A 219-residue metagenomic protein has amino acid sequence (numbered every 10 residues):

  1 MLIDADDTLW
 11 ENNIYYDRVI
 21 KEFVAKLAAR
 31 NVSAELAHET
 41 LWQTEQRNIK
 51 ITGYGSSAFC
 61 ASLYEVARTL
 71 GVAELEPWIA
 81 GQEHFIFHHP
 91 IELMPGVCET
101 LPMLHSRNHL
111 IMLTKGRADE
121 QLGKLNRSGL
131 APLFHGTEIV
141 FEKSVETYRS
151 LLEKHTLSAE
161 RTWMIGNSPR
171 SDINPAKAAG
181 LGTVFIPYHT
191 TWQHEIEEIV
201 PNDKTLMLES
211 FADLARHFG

Functional and structural regions predicted by a protein language model:
M1-T40: Active-site neighborhood of HAD-like aspartate-dependent phosphohydrolases
Y16-A25, S56, C60, Y64 (+1 more regions): An amphipathic alpha-helix signature
A29-S33, L70-V72, G129-L133, T156: Short helix-capping segments at alpha-helix termini
E35, W42-F85, M103: A metal-dependent, Asp-based hydrolase signature
T69, F85-V97: Long amphipathic N-terminal alpha/beta scaffold segment
G81-H88, F134-E138: Glycine-rich phosphate-binding "P-loop"
C98, P102, H109, R117-G219: Asp-based, Mg2+/Mn2+-dependent phosphohydrolase catalytic module
T114: Conserved phosphate-coupling serine/threonine residues in phosphotransfer and NTP-handling enzymes
